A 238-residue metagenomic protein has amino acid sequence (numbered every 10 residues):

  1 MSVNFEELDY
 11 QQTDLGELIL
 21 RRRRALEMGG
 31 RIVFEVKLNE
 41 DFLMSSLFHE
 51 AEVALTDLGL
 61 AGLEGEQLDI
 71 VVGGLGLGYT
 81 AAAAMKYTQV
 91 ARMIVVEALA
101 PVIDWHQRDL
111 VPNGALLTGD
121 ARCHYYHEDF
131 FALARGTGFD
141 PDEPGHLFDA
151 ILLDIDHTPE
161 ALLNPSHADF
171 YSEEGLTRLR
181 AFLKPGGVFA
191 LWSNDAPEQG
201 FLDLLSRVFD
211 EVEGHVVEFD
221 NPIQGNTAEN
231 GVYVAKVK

Functional and structural regions predicted by a protein language model:
M1-V33: N-terminal auxiliary segments of SAM/dcSAM-dependent transferases
Q12, D195-K238: Class I S-adenosyl-L-methionine
G16-L18, R22-R23, V36-Q67: Class I SAM-dependent methyltransferase Rossmann-like catalytic core, especially the SAM/SAH-binding loop
G30, S45-F48, L202: A short, polar/proline- and glycine-enriched secondary-structure boundary/capping micro-motif
R31-N39, D154-P159: Short, basic/glycine-rich phosphate-binding loops at helix/coil junctions that contact nucleotide phosphates
M44-S46, A161-L162, L191, P222-I223: A generic structural signal for short coil/turn motifs at secondary-structure boundaries
H49-P185, P197, V212-E213, V217-E218 (+1 more regions): The AdoMet/dcAdoMet-binding core of the Class I SAM-like
G186-S193: Conserved beta-strand signature within the Rossmann-like core of class I S-adenosyl-L-methionine
